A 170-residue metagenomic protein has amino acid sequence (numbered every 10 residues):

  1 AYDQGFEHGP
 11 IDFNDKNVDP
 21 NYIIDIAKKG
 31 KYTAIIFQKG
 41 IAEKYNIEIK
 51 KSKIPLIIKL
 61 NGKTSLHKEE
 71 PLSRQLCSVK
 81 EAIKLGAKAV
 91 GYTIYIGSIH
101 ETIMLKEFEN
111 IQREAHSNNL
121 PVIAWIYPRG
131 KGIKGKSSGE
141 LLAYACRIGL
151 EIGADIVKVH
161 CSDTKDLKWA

Functional and structural regions predicted by a protein language model:
D3-A170: Alpha/beta enzyme core
